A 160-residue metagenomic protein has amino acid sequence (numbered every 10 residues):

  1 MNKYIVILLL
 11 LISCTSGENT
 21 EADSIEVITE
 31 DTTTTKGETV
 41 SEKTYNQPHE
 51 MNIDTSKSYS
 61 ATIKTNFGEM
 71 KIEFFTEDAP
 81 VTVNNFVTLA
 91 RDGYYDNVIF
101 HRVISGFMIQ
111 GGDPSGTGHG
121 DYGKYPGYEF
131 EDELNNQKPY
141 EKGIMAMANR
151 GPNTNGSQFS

Functional and structural regions predicted by a protein language model:
Y4-I12: Sec-dependent N-terminal signal peptides
C14-S160: Cyclophilin-like peptidyl-prolyl cis-trans isomerases
